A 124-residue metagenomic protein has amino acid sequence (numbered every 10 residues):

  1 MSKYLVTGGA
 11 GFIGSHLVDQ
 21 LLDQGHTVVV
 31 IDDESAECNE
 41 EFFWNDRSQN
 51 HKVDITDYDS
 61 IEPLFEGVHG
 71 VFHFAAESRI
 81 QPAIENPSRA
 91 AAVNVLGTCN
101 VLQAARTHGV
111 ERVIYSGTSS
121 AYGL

Functional and structural regions predicted by a protein language model:
M1-L124: N-terminal Rossmann-like NAD(P)+-binding domain of SDR-like oxidoreductases, especially those catalyzing
